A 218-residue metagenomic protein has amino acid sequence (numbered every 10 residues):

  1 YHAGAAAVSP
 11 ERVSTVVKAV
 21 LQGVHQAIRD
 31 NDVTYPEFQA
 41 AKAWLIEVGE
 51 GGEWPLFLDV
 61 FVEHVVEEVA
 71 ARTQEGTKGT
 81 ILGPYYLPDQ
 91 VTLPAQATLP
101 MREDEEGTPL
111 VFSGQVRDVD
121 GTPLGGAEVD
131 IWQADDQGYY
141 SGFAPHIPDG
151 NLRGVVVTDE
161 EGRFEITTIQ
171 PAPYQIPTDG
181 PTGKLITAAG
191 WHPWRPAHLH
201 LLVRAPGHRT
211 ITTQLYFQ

Functional and structural regions predicted by a protein language model:
Y1-Q218: Beta-strand-dominated extracellular/periplasmic modules and repeats in secreted or surface-exposed proteins
